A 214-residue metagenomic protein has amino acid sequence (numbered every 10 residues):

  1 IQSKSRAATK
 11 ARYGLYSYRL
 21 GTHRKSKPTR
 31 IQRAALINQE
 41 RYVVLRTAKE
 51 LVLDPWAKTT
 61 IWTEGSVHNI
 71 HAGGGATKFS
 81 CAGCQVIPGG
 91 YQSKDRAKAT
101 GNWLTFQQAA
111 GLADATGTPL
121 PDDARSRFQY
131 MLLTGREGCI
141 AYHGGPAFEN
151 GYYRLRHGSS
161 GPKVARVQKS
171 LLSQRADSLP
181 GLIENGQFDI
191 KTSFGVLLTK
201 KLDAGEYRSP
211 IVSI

Functional and structural regions predicted by a protein language model:
I1-G74, K78, Q92-C139, G151 (+2 more regions): Cell wall/extracellular polymer interaction/catalysis modules
I87-Y91: Non-catalytic, well-ordered alpha-helical segments in soluble enzyme domains
A141-G145: Peripheral, solvent-exposed domain-edge segments that often transition into intrinsically disordered/low-complexity
P146-Y152: Eukaryotic intrinsically disordered, low-complexity regulatory regions
Y153-I214: Short acidic, glycine/serine/threonine-rich helix-capping segments at coil-helix boundaries
